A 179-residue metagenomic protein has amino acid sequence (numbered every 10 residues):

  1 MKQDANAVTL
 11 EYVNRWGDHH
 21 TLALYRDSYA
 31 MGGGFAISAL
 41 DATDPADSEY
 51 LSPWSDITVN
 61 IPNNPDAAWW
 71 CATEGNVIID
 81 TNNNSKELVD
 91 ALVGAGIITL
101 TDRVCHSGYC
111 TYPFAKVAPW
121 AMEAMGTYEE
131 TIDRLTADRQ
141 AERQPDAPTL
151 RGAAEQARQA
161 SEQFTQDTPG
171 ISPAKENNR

Functional and structural regions predicted by a protein language model:
M1-A46: OB-fold ssDNA-binding interfaces and closely related basic DNA-contact patches used across DNA replication/repair
A39-G96: Acidic, aromatic-enriched beta-alpha/helix-loop junctions
N64, L100-T101, L135, D167 (+1 more regions): Compositionally biased, intrinsically disordered low-complexity segments
T81-E130: Short, compact, well-ordered microdomains
V117-T149, Q159: Short, Lys/Arg-rich amphipathic alpha-helical interaction segments that bind nucleic acids or acidic protein surfaces
L150, A160-R179: Non-Sec secretion/translocation targeting segments of pathogen effectors
